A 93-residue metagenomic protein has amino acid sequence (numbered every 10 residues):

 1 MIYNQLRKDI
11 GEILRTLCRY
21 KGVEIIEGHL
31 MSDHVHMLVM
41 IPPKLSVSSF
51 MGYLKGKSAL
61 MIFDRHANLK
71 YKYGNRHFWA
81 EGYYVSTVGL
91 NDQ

Functional and structural regions predicted by a protein language model:
M1-Q93: Basic nucleic-acid-binding interfaces
